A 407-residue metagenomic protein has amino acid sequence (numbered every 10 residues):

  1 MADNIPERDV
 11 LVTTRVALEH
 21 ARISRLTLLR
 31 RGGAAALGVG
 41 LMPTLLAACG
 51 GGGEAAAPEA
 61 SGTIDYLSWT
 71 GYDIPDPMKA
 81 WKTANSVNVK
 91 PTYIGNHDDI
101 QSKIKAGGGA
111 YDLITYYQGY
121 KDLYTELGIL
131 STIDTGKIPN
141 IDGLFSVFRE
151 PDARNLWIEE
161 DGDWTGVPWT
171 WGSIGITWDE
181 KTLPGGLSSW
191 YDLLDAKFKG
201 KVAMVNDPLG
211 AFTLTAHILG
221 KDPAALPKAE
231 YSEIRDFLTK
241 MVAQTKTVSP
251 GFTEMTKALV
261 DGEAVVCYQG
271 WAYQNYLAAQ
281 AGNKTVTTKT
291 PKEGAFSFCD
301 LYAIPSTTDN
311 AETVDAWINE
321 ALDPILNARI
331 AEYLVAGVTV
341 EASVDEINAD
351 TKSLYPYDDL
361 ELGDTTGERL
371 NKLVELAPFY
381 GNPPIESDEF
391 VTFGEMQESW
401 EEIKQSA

Functional and structural regions predicted by a protein language model:
M1-T27, V39-T44: N-terminal secretory signal peptides
T13, G367-A407: Conserved C-terminal helix/tail region of periplasmic/extracytoplasmic solute-binding proteins
L46-A48: C-terminal motif of bacterial Sec signal peptides marking the signal peptidase cleavage site
G50-P58: Bacterial lipoprotein signal-peptidase II cleavage site
A57-L123, K257: Early extracytoplasmic/lumenal segment of secretory-pathway proteins
K105, G109-T115, S131-G175, K201: A structural signal for short loop-to-beta-strand junctions that line the ligand-binding cleft of periplasmic/secreted
D122, A203-D207, A211-T215, P223-K289: Ligand-binding pocket segment of bilobal, Venus flytrap-like solute-binding proteins
D300, P305-K372: Mature extracytoplasmic/periplasmic domains
